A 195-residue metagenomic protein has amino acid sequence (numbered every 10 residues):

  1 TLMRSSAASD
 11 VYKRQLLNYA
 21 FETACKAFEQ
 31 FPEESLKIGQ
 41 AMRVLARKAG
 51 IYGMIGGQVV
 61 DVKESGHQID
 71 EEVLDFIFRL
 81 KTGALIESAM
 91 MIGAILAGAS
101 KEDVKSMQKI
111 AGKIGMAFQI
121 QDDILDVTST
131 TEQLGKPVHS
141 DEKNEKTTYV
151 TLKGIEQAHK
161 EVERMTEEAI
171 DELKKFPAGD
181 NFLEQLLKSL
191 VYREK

Functional and structural regions predicted by a protein language model:
T1-A8, Y12: Single conserved hydrophobic/aromatic residue that forms the stacking wall/gate of nucleotide- or nucleobase-binding
A7-A8, A20, A111, A117 (+2 more regions): Small-residue (primarily alanine) positions within well-ordered alpha-helices, especially packing/interaction faces
L16, T148-K160: A short, conserved beta-to-alpha structural element at the edge of catalytic cores that scaffolds binding
N18, E22-L80, I95-K105: Carboxylate- and glycine-rich phosphate/diphosphate-binding segment that chelates Mg2+/Mn2+
E22-C25, M54, M90, A94 (+6 more regions): Charged/polar positions within long, soluble alpha-helices
Q30-F31, D70-I114, T151-I155, E168-L186 (+1 more regions): Alpha-helical phosphate/pyrophosphate-handling elements in metalloenzyme active cores
R43-I55, G83-A94, E102-E132: Active-site alpha-helical segments that house and flank conserved acidic catalytic motifs for diphosphate chemistry
V59-I69, D126-K146: Conserved catalytic-core motifs characterized by acidic clusters
